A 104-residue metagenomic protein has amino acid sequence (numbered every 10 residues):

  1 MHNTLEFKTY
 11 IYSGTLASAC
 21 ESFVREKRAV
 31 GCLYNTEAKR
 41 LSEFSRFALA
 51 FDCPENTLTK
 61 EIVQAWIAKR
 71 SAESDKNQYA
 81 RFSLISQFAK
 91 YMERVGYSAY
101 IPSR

Functional and structural regions predicted by a protein language model:
M1: Phosphate/pyrophosphate-binding loops and the adjoining catalytic core of nucleotide-dependent enzymes
T4-L5, A17, E21-N35, L41-R104: N-terminal core-binding DNA-recognition domain of tyrosine recombinases/integrases
E6-G14: A detector for short, charged/polar N-terminal pre-domain segments
